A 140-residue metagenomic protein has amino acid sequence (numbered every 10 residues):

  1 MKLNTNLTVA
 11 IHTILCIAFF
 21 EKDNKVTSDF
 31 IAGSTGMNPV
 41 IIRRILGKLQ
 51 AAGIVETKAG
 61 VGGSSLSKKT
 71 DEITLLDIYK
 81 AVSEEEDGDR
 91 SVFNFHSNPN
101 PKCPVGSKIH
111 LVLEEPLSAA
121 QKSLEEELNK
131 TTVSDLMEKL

Functional and structural regions predicted by a protein language model:
M1-I14: Short alpha-helical segments that sit at the start of domains
T13-K22: Short amphipathic alpha-helical interface segments
V26-G36: A short alpha-helical element within helix-turn-helix/winged-helix DNA-binding domains across DNA-binding proteins
N38-I41: Short coil turns linking two alpha-helices in DNA-binding domains
L46-Q50: Basic amphipathic alpha-helical segments that dock to polyanions
A52-V61, S65-S67: Beta-hairpin "wing" of winged helix-turn-helix
K68-L140: Non-DNA-binding regulatory cores of transcription-related proteins, predominantly C-terminal effector-binding
